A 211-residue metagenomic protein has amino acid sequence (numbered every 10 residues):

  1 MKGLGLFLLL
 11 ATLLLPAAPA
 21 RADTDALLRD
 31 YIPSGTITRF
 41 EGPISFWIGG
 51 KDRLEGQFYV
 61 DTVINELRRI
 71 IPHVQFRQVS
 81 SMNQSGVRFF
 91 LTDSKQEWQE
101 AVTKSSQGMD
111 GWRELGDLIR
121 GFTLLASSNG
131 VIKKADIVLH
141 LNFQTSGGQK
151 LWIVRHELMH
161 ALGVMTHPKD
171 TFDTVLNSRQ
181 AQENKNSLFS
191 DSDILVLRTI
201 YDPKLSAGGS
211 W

Functional and structural regions predicted by a protein language model:
G5, T36-E41, P168-F172: Short, compositionally biased low-complexity segments
G5-L15: Bacterial N-terminal signal peptides
A18-L54, R69, R113-N129, S206: Disordered inhibitory propeptide/activation segment of secreted metzincin zinc metalloprotease zymogens, centered on
R39-W47, V131-F143, D173-Q180: Short, conserved helix/loop micro-motifs enriched in His/Cys and acidic residues
L54-E157, P168-T171: Metzincin-family zinc-dependent endopeptidase catalytic domain
L141-S210: The catalytic-center signature of Zn2+-dependent metalloproteases
